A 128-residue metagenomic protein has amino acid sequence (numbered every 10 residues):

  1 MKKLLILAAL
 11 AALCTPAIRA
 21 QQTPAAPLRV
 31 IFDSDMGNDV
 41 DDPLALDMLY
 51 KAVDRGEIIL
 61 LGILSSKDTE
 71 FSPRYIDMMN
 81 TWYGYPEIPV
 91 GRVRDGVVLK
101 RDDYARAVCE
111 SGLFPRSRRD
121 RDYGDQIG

Functional and structural regions predicted by a protein language model:
L4-L13: Sec-dependent N-terminal signal peptides
P16-A20: Sec/Tat signal peptide C-region and signal peptidase I cleavage site
Q21-G128: N-terminal acidic, glycine/proline-rich low-complexity segments
